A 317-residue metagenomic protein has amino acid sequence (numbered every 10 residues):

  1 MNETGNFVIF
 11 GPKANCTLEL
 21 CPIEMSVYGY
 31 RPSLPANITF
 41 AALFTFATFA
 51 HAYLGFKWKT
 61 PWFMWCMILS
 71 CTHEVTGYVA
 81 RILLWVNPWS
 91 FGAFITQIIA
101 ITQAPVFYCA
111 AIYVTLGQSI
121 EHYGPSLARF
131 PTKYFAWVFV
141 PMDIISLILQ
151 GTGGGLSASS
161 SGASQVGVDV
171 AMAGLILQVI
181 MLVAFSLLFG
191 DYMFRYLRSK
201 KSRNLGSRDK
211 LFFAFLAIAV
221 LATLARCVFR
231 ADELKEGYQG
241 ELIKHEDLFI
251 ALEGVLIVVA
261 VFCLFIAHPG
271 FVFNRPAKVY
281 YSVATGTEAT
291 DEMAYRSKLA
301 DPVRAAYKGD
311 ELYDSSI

Functional and structural regions predicted by a protein language model:
M1-K13, F194, R198-R208, P269-I317: Intrinsically disordered, low-complexity terminal tails of fungal membrane proteins
M1-P105, C109, G117-E121, L127-K133: Membrane-proximal first intracellular loop
C16, V27-L43, P61-F63, V170-G174 (+4 more regions): Hydrophobic alpha-helical transmembrane segments of multi-pass integral membrane proteins
N37-A47, M64-G77, I101-V114, F139 (+8 more regions): Seven-transmembrane alpha-helical bundle of G-protein-coupled receptors
T45-Y53, T102-A128, I144-S157, V179-L197 (+2 more regions): Cytoplasm-facing ends of alpha-helical transmembrane segments in multi-pass membrane proteins
L54-W62, W85-S90, Q118-T132, S157-S164 (+3 more regions): Juxtamembrane membrane-water interface segments of multi-pass membrane proteins, especially cytoplasmic-side
E74-W85, L149-S160, F189, A222-G237: Helix-to-loop junction signature of class
F94-V106, Q150, G167-L182, S207-P269: Extracellular loop 3-seventh transmembrane helix
